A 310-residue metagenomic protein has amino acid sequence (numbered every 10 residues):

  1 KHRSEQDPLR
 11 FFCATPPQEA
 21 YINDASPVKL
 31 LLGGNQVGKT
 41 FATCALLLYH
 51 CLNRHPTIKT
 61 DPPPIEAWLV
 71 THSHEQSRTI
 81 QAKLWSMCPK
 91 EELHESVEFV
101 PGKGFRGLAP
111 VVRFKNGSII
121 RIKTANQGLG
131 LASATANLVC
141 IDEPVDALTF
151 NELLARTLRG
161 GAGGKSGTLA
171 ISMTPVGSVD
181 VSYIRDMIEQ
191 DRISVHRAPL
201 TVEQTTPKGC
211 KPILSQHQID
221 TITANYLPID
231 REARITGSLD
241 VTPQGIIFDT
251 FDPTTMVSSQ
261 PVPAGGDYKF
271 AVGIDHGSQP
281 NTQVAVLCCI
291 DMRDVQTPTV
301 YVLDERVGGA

Functional and structural regions predicted by a protein language model:
K1-V28: Pre-P-loop entry segment of helicase/translocase ATPase cores
S26-L47: Walker A/P-loop
T40-D61: Walker A/P-loop NTP-binding motif
P62-S77: Conserved RecA-like ASCE P-loop NTPase motor core of nucleic-acid helicases/translocases
E75-N137: Inter-Walker segment of RecA-like/P-loop motor cores
D146-Y226: ASCE P-loop NTPase helicase motor core
T206-G277: ATPase catalytic-site recognition across NTP-hydrolyzing enzymes
G266, L287-A310: Nucleic-acid-processing active sites and adjacent nucleic-acid-binding tracks, predominantly divalent metal-dependent
